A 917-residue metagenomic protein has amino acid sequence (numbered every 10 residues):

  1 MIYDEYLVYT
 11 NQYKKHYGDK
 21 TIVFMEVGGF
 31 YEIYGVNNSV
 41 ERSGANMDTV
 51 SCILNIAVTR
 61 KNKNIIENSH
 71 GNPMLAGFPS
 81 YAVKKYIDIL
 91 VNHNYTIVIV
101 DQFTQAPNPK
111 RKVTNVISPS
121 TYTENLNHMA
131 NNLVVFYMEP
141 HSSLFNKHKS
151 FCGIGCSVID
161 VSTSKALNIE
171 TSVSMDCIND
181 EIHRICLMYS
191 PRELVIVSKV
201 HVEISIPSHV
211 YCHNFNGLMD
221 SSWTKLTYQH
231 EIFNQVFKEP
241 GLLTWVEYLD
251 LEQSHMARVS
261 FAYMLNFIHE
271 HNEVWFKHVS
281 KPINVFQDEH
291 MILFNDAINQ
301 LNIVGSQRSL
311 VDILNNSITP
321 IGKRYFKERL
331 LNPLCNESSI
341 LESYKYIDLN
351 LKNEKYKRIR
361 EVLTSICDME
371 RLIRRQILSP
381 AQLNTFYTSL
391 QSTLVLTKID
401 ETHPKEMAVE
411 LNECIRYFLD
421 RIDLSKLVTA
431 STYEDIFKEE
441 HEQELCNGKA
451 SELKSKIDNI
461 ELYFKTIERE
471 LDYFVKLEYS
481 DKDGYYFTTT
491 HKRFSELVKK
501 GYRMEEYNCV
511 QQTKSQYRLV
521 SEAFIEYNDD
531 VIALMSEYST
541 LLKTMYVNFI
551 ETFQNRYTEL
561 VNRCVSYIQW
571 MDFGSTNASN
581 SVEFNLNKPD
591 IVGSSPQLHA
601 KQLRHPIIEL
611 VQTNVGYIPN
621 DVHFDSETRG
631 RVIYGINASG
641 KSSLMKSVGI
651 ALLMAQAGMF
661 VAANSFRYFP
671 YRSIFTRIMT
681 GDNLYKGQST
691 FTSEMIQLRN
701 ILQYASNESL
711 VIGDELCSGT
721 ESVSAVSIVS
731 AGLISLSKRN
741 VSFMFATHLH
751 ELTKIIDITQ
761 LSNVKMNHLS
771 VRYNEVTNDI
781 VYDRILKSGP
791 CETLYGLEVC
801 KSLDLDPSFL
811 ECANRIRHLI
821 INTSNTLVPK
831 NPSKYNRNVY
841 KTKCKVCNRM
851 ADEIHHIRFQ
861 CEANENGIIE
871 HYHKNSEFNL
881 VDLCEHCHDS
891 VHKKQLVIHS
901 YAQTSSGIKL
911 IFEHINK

Functional and structural regions predicted by a protein language model:
M1-F326, S338-D348, K352, D368-R374 (+1 more regions): Basic, polar low-complexity surface loops/patches
F30-N64, K165-A166, E193-W245, R308 (+5 more regions): A conserved P-loop NTPase coupling/switch region
S254, R503-I525, N577-N825: ATPase nucleotide-binding head domains, primarily ABC-like/P-loop NTPase cores
Q391-S455, S480-R518, Q569-V632, I636: Amphipathic heptad-repeat alpha-helical coiled-coil/stalk segments that mediate oligomerization, filament/stalk
W570, K845-C847, H886: Short, cysteine/histidine-rich loop/knuckle motifs that typically chelate Zn2+
N831-Y840, Y872-F878: Short, flexible, mixed-charge glycine/proline-rich loop motifs that serve as phosphate/nucleic-acid-contacting
K845-L880, L896: Histidine-centered nuclease catalytic patch
N879-Q903: Short Cys/His-centered divalent metal-binding micro-motifs
